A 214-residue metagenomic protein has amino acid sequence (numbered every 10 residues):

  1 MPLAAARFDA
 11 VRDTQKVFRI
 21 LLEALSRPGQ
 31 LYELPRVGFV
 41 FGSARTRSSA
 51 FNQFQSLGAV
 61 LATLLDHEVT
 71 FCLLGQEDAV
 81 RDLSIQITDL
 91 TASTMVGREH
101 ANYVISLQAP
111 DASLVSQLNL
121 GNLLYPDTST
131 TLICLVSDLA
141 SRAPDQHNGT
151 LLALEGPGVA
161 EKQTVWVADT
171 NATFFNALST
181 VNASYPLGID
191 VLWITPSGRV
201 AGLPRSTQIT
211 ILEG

Functional and structural regions predicted by a protein language model:
M1-T70, L74-E77, D89, R205-S206 (+1 more regions): N-terminal, charge-rich interaction modules
V69, R81-G202, T207, G214: Internal, well-folded beta-alpha domain core
